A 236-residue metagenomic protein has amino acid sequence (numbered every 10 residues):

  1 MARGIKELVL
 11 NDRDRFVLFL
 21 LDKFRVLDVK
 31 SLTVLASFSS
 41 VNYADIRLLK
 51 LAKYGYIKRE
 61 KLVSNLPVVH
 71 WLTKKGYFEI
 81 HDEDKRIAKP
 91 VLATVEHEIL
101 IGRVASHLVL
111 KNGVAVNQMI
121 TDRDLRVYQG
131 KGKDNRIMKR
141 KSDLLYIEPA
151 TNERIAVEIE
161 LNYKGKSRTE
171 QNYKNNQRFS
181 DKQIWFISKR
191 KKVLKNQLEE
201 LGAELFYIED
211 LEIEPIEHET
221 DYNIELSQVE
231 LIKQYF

Functional and structural regions predicted by a protein language model:
M1-A88: Nuclease-adjacent, charged terminal/linker segments that flank catalytic cores
R3-L20, V26-V29, S167-Q171, I187-F236: Non-catalytic C-terminal interaction segments of nucleic acid-processing enzymes
E60, L110-I155, L161-K164: Active-site metal-binding core of divalent-cation-utilizing nuclease and nuclease-like domains
E83-D124: Amphipathic alpha-helical dimerization/coiled-coil segments that flank or bridge DNA-binding/regulatory modules
L110-A115, R178-W185, E199-E209: Structural alpha-beta junctions
E153-V157, S180-I187: Hydrophobic beta-strand segments of well-ordered beta-sheets in folded domains
N162-S180: Mg2+/Mn2+-dependent nuclease catalytic core
